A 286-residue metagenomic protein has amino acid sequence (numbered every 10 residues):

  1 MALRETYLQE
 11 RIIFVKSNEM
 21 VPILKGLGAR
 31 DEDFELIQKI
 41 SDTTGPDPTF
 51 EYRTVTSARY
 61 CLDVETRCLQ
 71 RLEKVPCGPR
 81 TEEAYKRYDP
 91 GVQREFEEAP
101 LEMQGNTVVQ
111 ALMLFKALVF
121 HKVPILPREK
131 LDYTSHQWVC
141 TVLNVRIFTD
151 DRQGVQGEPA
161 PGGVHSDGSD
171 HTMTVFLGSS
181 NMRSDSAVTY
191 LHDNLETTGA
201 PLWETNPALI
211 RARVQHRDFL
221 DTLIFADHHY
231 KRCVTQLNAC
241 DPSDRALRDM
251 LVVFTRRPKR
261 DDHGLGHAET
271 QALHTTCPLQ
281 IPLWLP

Functional and structural regions predicted by a protein language model:
M1-E95: N-terminal auxiliary "cap/dimerization" subdomain that precedes the catalytic jelly-roll/cupin core of mononuclear
D63-E65, L143-D150, F176, H192 (+2 more regions): Structured loops at beta-to-helix junctions and adjacent beta-edge loops in soluble globular domains
C68-L69, E73-A84, T174, D221-A226 (+1 more regions): Active-site scaffold segments
R71-T141: Signature of the catalytic double-stranded beta-helix
H136, D167-D170, R217-F219, L247: Short, well-ordered loop/turn elements at secondary-structure boundaries
T141-V142, F148-R213: Catalytic core of non-heme Fe(II) oxygenases with the double-stranded beta-helix
A187, D193-P286: Catalytic core of Fe(II)/2-oxoglutarate
